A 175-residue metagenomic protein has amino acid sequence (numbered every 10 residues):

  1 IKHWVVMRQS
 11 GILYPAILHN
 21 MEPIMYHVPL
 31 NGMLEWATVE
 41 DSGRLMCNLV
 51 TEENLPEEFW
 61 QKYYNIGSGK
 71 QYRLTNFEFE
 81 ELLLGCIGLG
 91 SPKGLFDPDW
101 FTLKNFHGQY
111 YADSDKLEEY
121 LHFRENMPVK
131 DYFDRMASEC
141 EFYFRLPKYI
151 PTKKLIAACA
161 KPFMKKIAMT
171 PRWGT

Functional and structural regions predicted by a protein language model:
I1-P15: Conserved beta-loop-beta element that borders a ligand/cofactor-binding pocket
V6, H27-E53, K62: Substrate-positioning beta->alpha
R8-S10, M33, F106-Q109: Glycine/small-residue-rich pyrophosphate-binding loop that anchors the diphosphate of NDP-sugar donors
G11-N31, G88-K93: A short C-terminal helix-loop "cap" of Rossmann-like NAD(P)-dependent dehydrogenase/epimerase domains
L45-Y120, L146-I150, A157-T175: Mid/C-terminal beta-alpha module of Rossmann-like enzyme folds, strongest in SDR-family dehydrogenases/epimerases
P98-F101, P128-E141: Short linear loop/turn motifs
H122-R124, P128: Amphipathic protein-protein interaction modules
